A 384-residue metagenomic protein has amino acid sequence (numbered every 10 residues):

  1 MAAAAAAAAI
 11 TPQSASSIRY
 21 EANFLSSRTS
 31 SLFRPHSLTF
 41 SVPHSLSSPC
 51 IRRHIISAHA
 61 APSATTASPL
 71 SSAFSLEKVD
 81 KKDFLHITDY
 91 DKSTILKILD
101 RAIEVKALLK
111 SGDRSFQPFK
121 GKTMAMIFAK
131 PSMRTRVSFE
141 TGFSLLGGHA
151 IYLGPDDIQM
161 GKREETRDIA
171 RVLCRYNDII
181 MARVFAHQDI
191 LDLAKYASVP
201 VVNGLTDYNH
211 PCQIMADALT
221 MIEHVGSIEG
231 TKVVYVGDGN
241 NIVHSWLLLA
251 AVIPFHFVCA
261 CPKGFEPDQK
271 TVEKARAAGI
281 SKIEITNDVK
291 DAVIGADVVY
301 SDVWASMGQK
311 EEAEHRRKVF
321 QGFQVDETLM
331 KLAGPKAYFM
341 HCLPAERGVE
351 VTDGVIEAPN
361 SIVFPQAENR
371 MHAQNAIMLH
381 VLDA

Functional and structural regions predicted by a protein language model:
M1-R52: N-terminal chloroplast transit peptides
A2, G334-Y338, C342-A384: Adenosine-phosphate binding glycine-rich loop
A2, Q13, C50, H54-V137 (+1 more regions): Positively charged, low-complexity intrinsically disordered leader regions
T66, V79, G112-I222, R347: Phosphate/diphosphate ligand-binding glycine-rich loop within oxidoreductases
F128-T141, E223-S301: Glycine-rich phosphate/diphosphate-binding loop of Rossmann-like nucleotide-binding domains
L146, Y196-A197, I253, G279 (+2 more regions): Short, structured coil segments at secondary-structure junctions
A275-G354: Rossmann-like adenosine-cofactor binding region
